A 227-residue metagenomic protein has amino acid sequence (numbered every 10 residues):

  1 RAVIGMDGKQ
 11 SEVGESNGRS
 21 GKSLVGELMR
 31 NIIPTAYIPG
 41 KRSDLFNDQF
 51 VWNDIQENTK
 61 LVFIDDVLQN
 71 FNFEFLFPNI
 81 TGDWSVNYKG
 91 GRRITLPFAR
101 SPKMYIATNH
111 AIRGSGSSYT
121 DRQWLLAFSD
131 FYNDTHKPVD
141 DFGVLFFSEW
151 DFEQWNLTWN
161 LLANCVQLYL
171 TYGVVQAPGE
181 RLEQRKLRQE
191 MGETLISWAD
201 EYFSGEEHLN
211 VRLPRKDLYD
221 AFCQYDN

Functional and structural regions predicted by a protein language model:
R1-N227: Feature primarily recognizes SF3-like P-loop helicase cores of small DNA viruses
